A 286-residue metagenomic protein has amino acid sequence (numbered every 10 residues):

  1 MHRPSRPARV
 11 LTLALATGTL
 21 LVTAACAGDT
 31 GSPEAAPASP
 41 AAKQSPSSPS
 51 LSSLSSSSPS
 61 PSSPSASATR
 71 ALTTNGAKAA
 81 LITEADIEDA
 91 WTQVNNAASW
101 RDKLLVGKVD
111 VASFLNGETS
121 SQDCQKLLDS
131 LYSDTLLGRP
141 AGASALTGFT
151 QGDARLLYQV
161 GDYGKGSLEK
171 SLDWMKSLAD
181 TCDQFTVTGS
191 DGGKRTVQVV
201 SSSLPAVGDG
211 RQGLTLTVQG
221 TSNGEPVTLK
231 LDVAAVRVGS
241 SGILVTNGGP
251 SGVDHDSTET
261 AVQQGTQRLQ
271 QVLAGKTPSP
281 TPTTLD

Functional and structural regions predicted by a protein language model:
M1-A24: Sec-dependent bacterial lipoprotein signal peptides
A24-A79, L273-D286: N-terminal low-complexity, Pro/Thr-rich disordered segments that flank secretion/membrane-targeting signals
S58-S60, V197-Q263: A short, solvent-exposed beta-edge/loop patch
A71-L72, L81, E118, E169 (+1 more regions): Soluble non-cytosolic domains of exported or imported proteins
N75, A79, A85, E169 (+3 more regions): Solvent-exposed, polar/charged alpha-helical surfaces in well-ordered, non-transmembrane soluble domains, broadly
E84-W91, N95, S167, A179-T186 (+2 more regions): Sec/Tat-exported extracytoplasmic proteins
A98-T221, E225, L285: A small/polar (G/S/T-enriched), proline-flanked helix-loop surface module common in exported/cell-envelope proteins
N247-D286: Surface-exposed amphipathic alpha-helical segments
